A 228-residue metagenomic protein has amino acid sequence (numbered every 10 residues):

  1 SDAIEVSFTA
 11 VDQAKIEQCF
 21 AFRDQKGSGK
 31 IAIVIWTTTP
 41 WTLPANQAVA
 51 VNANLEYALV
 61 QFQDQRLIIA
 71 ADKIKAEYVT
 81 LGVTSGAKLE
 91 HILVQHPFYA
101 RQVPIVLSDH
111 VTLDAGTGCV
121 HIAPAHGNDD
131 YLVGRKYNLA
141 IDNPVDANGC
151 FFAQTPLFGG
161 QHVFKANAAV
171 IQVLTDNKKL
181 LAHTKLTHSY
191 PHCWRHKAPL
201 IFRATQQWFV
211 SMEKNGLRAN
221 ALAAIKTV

Functional and structural regions predicted by a protein language model:
S1-P44, H91, R101-V103, H110 (+1 more regions): Residue patterns forming the tRNA-binding/recognition surfaces of aminoacyl-tRNA synthetases and related DALR
A10-D12, A53-N54, Q61-Q65, D146-N148: Short acidic-glycine loop/turn motifs at beta-strand connectors
P44, A48-V49, L55-I122, N128-L132: Protease-associated
